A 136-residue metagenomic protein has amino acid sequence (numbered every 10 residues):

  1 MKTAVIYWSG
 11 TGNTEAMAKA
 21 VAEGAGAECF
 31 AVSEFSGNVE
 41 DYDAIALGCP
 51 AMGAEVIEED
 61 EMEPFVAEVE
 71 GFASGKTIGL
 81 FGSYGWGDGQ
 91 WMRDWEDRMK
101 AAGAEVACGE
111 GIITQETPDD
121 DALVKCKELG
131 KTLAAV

Functional and structural regions predicted by a protein language model:
T3-A4, S9-F30, E34-G37, D41-V136: FMN-binding flavodoxin-like domain, especially the glycine-rich phosphate-binding loop
